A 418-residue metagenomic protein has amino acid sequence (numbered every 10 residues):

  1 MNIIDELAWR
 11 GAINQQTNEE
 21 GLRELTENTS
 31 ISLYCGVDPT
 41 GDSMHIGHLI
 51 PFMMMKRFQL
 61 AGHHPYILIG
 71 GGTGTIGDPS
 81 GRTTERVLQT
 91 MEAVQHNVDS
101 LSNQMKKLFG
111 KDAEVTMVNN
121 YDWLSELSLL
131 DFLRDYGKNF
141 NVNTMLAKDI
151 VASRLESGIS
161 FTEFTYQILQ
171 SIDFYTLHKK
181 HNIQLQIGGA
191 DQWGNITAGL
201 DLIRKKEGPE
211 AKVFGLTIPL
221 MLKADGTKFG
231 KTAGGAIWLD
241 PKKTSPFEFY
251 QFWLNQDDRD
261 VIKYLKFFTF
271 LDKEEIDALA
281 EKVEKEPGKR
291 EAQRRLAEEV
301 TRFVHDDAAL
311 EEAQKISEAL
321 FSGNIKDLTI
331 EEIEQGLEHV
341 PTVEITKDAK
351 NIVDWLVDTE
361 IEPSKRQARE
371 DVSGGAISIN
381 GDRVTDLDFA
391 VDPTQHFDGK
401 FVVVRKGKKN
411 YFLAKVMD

Functional and structural regions predicted by a protein language model:
M1-Q192, I196-L200, E207-F214, T227: NTP-dependent nucleotidyl-transfer catalytic core
I203, E207-D418: Conserved nucleotide- and phosphate/pyrophosphate-binding catalytic cores in adenylate/nucleotidyl-handling enzymes
